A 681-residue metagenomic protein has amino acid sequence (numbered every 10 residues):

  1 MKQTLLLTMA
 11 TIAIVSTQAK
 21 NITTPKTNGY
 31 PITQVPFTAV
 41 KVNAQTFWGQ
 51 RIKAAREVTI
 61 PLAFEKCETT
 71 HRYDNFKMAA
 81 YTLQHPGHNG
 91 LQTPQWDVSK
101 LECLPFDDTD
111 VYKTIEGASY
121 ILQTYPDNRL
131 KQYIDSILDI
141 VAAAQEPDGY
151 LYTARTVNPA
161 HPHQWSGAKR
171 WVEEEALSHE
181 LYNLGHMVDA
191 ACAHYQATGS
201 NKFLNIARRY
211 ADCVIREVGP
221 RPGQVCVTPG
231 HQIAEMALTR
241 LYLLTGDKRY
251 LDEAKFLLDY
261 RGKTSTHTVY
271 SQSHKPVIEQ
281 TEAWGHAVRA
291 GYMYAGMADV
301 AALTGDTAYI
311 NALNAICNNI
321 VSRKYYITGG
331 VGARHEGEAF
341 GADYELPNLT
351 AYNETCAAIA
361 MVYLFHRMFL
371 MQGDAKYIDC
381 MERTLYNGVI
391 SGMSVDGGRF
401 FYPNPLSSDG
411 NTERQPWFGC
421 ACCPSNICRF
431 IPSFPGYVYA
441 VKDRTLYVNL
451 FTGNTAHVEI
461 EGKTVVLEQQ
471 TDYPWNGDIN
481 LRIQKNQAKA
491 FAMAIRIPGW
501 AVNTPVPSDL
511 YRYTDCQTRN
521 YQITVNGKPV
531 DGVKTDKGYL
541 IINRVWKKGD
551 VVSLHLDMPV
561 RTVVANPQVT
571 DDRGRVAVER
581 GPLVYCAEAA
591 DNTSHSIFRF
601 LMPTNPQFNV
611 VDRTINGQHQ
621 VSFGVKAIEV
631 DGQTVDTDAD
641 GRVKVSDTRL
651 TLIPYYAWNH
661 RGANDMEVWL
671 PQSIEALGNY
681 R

Functional and structural regions predicted by a protein language model:
M1-N21: Bacterial Sec-dependent N-terminal signal peptides
K20-N128, Q132, P162-A197, Q232-R249 (+5 more regions): Aromatic (Trp/Tyr) and acidic
P126, A142-E146, G199, I215-G219 (+6 more regions): Helix-capping and short linker residues that terminate individual alpha-solenoid repeat units
I137, G149-A160, I206, C226-E235 (+2 more regions): Short, solvent-exposed turn/loop segments enriched in Gly/Ser/Thr/Pro and often Arg
A160-S166, N201-R216, K263, Q272: Short, charged, amphipathic alpha-helices and their helix-cap/turn boundaries
A254, L313, D379-N387, G392-R482 (+4 more regions): C-terminal beta-rich recognition modules with glycine/proline-rich loops and embedded aromatic residues
T268-Y270, K324-E345: Flexible glycine/proline-rich, aromatic-decorated loop/lid segments
